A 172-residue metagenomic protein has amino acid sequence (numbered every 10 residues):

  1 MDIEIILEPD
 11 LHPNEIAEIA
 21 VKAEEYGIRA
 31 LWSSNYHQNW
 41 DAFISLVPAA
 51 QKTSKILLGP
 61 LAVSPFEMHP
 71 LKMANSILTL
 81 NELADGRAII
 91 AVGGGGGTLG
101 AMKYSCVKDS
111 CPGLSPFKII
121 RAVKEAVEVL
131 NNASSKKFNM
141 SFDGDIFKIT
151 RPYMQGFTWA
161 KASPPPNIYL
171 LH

Functional and structural regions predicted by a protein language model:
M1-P60, P165: N-terminal beta1-alpha1-beta2 module of alpha/beta enzyme domains
I6, V63, G113: Short, flexible active-site loop motifs that bind/organize anionic cofactors or intermediates
P9-L11, H37, S64-F66, G94-T98: Active-site-proximal loop/turn and secondary-structure-junction residues that shape catalytic pockets, frequently
L11, E67-L71, K118: Residue-level signal for the nucleotide or nucleotide-sugar donor/cofactor binding architecture
H12, Q38, H69, L170-L171: Charged, low-complexity surface patches
L57-V63, I89-G93: A short, GP-enriched loop/loop-strand-helix hinge that lies immediately N-terminal to, or at the N-terminal rim
P60-N75: Structural motif corresponding to the early beta-alpha repeats
K72, I77-L78, E82-H172: Internal, glycine-rich beta/alpha segment that forms the wall or movable "lid" of small-molecule/cofactor binding
